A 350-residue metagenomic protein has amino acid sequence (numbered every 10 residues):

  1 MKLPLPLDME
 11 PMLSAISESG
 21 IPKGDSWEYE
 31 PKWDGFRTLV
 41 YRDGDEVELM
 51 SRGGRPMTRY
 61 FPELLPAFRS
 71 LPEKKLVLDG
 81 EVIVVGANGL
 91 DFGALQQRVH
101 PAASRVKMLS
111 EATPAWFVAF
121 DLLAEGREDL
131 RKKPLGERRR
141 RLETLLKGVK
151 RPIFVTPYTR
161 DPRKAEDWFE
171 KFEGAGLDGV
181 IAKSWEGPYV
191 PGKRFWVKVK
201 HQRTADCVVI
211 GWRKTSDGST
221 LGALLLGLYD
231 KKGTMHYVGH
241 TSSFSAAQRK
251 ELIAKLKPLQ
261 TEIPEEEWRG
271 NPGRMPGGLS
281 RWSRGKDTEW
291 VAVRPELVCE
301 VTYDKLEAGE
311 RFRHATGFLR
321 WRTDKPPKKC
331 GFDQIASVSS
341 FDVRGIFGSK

Functional and structural regions predicted by a protein language model:
M1-K350: Catalytic cores of nucleic-acid ligases and guanylyltransferases
